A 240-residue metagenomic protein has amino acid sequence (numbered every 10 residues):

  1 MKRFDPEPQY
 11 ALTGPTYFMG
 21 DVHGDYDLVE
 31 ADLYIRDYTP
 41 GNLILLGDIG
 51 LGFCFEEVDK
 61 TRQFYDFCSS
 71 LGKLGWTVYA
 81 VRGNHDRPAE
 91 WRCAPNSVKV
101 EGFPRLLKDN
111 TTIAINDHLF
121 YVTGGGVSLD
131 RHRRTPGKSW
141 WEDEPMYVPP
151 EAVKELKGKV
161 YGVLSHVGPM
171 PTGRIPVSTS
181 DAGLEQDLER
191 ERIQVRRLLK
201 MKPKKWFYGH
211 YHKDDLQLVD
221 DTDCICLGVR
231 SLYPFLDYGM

Functional and structural regions predicted by a protein language model:
M1-F18, G24: Zn-dependent metallo-beta-lactamase
R3-D5, H118-E189: Active-site-proximal loop/helix segment associated with metal-binding centers of metalloenzymes
P15-T16, N42, H118-F120, Y161-G162 (+1 more regions): Structural motif
T16, V78-A80, R105-L106, F120 (+2 more regions): Conserved beta-strand scaffold positions in the cores of enzyme catalytic domains, especially in NTP/NDP-utilizing
M19, G24-I115, L188, L199: Core catalytic region of metal-dependent phosphoesterases/phosphodiesterases, especially metallo-beta-lactamase-like
V22-H23, I49-G50, N84-P88, G126-V127 (+2 more regions): Catalytic metal-binding/acid-base residues of hydrolase active sites
P40, V160, L164-S165, P169 (+1 more regions): Proline-aspartate-enriched helix->loop->beta-strand connector
I113-N116, R196-M201, Y211-M240: Binuclear metal-dependent phosphoesterase catalytic core
